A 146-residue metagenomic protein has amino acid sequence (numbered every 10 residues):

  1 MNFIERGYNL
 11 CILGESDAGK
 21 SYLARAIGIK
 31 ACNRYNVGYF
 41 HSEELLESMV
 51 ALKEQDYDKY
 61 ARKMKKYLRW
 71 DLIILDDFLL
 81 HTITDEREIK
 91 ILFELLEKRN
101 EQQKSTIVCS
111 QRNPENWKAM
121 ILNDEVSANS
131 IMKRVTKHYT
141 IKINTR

Functional and structural regions predicted by a protein language model:
M1-G7: Phosphate-binding P-loop
R6, L68-R69, Q102: Residue-level preference for short coil/turn positions at secondary-structure junctions
G7-L23: Walker A/P-loop nucleotide-binding motif
N9-C11, L72, S105-I107: Residue-level preference for the first positions of well-ordered beta-strands
G28, R34, F40, L45-E54 (+2 more regions): Replace "adjacent to P-loop NTPase cores in ATP/GTP-dependent enzymes" with "adjacent to NTP-binding cores
N36, D71-L72: The start of beta-strands in P-loop NTPase/AAA+ ATPase cores
A61-D71: Short basic/glycine-enriched coil/helix segment immediately N-terminal to the Walker B
